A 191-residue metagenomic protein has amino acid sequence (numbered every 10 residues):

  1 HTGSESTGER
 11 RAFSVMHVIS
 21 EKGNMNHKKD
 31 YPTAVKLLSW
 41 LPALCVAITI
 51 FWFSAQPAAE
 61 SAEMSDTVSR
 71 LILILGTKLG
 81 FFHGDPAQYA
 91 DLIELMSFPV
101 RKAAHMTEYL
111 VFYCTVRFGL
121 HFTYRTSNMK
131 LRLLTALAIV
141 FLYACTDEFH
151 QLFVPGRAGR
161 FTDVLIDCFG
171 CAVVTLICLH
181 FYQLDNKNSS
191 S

Functional and structural regions predicted by a protein language model:
N26-C114: "…centered on the first transmembrane helix and the immediately adjacent amphipathic helix/loop
A34-P42, L131-T135, I139, T162 (+1 more regions): Alpha-helical transmembrane segments of integral membrane proteins
C45-I50, R132-Q151: Small-polar-interrupted transmembrane alpha-helices in polytopic inner-membrane proteins
E108-T123, F169-D185: Membrane-interfacial alpha-helical segments at the cytosolic side of multi-pass membrane proteins
T123-M129: Membrane-interface helix-boundary motifs at transmembrane edges
A144-C168: Interfacial helix-loop-helix junctions of multi-pass membrane proteins
N186-S191: Short, charged juxtamembrane terminal tails flanking transmembrane helices
